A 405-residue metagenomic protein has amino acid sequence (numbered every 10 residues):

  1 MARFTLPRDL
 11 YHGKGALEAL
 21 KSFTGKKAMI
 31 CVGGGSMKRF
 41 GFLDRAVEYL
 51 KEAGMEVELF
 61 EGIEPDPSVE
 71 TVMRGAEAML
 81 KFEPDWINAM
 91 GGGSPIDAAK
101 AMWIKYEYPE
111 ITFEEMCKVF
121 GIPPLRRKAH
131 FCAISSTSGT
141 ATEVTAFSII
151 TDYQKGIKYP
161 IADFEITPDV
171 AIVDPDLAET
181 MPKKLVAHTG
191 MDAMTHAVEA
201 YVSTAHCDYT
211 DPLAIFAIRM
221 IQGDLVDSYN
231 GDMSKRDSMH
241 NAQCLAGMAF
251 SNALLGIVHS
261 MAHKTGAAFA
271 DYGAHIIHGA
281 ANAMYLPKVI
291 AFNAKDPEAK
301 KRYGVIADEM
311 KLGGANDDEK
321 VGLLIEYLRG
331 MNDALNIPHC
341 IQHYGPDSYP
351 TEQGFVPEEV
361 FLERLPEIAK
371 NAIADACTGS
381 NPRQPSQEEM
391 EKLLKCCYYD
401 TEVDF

Functional and structural regions predicted by a protein language model:
M1-W86, I341: ATP/NTP phosphate-donor binding region
G34-G35, T137, V289: Residue-level signal for short, function-critical loop segments
R74-A76, P95-P109, V144-T145: Short Gly/Thr/Asp-enriched flexible loops that form oxyanion-binding sites at enzyme active sites
P84-K100, S136-T142, H275-I276: Glycine/serine-rich anion-binding loops at beta->alpha junctions that coordinate negatively charged ligand groups
E107-H206, K301-V305: A glycine/threonine-rich phosphate-anchoring loop and its flanking beta-alpha core in nucleotide/phosphate-binding
A200-Y327: Active-site segments that bind and position negatively charged phosphate/pyrophosphate groups
A307-F405: C-terminal charged capping/lid subdomain of soluble metabolic enzymes
